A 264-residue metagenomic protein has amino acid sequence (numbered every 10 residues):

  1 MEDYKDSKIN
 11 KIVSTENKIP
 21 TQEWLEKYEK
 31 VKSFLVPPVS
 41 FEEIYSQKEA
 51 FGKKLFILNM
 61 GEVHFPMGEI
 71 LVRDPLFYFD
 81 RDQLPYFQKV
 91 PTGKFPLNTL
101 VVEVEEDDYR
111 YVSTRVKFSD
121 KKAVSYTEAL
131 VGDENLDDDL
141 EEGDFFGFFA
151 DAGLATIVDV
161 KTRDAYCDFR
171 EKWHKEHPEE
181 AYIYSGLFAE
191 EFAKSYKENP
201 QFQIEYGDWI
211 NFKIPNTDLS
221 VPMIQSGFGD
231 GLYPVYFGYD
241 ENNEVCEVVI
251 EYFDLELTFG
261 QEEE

Functional and structural regions predicted by a protein language model:
E2-E264: Intrinsically disordered, low-complexity acidic regions enriched in Pro/Ser/Thr
